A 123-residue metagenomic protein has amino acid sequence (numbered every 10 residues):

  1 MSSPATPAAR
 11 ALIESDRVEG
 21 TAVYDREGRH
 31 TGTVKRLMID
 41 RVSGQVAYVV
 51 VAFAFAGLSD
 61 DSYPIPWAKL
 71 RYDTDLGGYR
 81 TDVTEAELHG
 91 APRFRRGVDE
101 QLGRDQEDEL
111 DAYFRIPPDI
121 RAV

Functional and structural regions predicted by a protein language model:
M1-V123: Peripheral interaction segments used for macromolecular assembly
